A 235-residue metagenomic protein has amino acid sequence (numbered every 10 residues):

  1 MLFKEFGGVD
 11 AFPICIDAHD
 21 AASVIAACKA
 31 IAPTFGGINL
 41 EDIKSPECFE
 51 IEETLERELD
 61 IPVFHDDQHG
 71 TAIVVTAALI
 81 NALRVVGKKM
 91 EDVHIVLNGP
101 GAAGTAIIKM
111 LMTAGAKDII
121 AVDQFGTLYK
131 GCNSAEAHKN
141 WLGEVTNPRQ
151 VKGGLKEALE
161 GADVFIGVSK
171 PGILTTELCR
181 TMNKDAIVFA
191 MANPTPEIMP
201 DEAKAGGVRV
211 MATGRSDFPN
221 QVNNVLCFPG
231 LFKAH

Functional and structural regions predicted by a protein language model:
M1-G7, H69, I73-I166: Glycine-rich phosphate/diphosphate-binding loop of Rossmann-like nucleotide-binding domains
M1-V93: Glycine/serine-rich phosphate-binding loop and adjoining beta1-alpha1 elements at the start of nucleotide-handling
G7, E58-L59, G115, K184 (+1 more regions): Short, structured coil segments at secondary-structure junctions
P13-I14, N39-D42, V63-D66, L97 (+4 more regions): General beta-strand structural signal in soluble alpha/beta enzymes
I16-D17, D42-S45, D66-H69, Q124-T127 (+3 more regions): Short, ordered loop/turn segments at secondary-structure junctions
D60-P62, V93, N140-V151, V210-D217 (+1 more regions): Short beta-alpha connecting loops at secondary-structure transitions that line or flank enzyme active sites
D66-D67, V86, A192, E197-H235: Adenosine-phosphate binding glycine-rich loop
V151-V208, P219-N220: Long hydrophobic segments that form regular secondary structure
